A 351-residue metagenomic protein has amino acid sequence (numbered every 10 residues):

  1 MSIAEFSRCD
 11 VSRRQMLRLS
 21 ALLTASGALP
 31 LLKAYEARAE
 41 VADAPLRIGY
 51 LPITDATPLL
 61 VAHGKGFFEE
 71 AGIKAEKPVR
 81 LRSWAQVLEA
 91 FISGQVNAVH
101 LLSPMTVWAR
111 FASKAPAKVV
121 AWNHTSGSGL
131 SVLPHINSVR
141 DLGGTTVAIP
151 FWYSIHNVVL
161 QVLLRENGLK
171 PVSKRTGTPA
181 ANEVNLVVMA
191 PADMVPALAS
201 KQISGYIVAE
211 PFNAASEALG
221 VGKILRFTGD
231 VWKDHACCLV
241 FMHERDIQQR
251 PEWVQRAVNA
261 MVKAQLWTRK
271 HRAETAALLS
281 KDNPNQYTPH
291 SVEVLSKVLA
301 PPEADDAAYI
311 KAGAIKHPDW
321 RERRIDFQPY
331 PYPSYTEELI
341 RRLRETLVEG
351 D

Functional and structural regions predicted by a protein language model:
M1-Q15, T24, Y35: N-terminal secretory signal peptides
S2-E5, C9, D55, G127 (+1 more regions): Functionally engaged cysteine thiol sites
S20-G27: Sec-dependent signal peptide hydrophobic core
A28, G66-E69, L169, E345-D351: Short helix-capping/linker segments at secondary-structure and domain boundaries
A28-E36: C-terminal segment of classical bacterial N-terminal signal peptides
E40-M189, A197-S200, S204-A214, V221-D234: Short, glycine-/small- and polar/acidic-enriched structural segments that line small-molecule recognition paths
P104-M105, A180, D193-V294: Pocket-lining segment of extracytoplasmic ligand-binding domains
Q248-G350: Secondary-structure end/capping motifs
